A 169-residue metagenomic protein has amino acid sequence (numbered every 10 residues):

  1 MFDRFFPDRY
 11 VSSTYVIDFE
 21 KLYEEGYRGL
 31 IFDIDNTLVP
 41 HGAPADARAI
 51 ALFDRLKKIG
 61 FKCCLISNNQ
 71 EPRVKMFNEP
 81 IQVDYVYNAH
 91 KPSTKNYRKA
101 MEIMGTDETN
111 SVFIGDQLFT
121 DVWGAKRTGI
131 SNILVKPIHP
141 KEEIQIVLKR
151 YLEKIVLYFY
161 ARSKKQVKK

Functional and structural regions predicted by a protein language model:
F2-F32, G42-A43, A47-K62, I66-K169: Asp-based, Mg2+/Mn2+-dependent phosphohydrolase catalytic module
